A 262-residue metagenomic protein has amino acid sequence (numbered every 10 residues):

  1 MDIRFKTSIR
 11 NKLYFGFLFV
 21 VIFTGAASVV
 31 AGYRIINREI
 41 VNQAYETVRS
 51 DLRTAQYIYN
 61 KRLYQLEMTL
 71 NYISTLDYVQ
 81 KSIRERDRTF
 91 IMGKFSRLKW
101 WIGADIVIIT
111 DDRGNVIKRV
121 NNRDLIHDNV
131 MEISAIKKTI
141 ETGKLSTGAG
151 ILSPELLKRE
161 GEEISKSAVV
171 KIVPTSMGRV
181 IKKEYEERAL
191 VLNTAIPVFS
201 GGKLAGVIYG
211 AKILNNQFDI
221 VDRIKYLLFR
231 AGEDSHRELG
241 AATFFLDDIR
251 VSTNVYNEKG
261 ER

Functional and structural regions predicted by a protein language model:
M1-K6: Short, Lys/Arg-rich, polar N-terminal cytosolic tail immediately upstream of the first transmembrane signal-anchor
T7-F90, S96-D105, D112, K144-S153 (+3 more regions): Juxtamembrane extracytoplasmic/periplasmic/luminal helical "stalk" adjacent to the first N-terminal
Q43-E46, S50, V130-S134, D219 (+1 more regions): A general alpha-helical scaffold signature found inside nucleotide-binding enzyme cores
S74, K118-V120, L228: Hydrophobic aliphatic residues
K81-K171, V207-F218, A241-R262: Extracellular/periplasmic ligand-sensing ectodomains of membrane signal-transduction proteins
N121, V169-T175, E187-K225: Conserved beta-strands of PAS-like sensory domains
